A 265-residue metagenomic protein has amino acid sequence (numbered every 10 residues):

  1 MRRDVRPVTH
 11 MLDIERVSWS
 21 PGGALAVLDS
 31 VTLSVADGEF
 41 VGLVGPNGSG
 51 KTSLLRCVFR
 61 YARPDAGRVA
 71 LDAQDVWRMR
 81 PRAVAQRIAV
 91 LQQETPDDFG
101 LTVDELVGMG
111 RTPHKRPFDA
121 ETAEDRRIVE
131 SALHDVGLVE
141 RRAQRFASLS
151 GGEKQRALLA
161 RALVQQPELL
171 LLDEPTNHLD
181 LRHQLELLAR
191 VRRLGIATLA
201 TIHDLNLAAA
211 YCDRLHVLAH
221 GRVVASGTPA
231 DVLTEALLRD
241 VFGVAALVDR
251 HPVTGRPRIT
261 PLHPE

Functional and structural regions predicted by a protein language model:
V44-P46: The feature captures the beta-strand-to-loop junction immediately N-terminal to the Walker
F59: Helix-to-loop junction immediately C-terminal to a conserved catalytic motif
G67-D75, V84: Conserved ABC transporter NBD signature motif
G108, A123-R141: Conserved ABC ATPase "signature" region
V164-E168: A short, proline-enriched helix->beta-strand linker immediately N-terminal to the Walker B motif in ABC-type P-loop
L170-E174, L179: Catalytic Walker B motif of ABC-type/P-loop ATPase nucleotide-binding domains
R239-E265: ABC ATPase nucleotide-binding domains
